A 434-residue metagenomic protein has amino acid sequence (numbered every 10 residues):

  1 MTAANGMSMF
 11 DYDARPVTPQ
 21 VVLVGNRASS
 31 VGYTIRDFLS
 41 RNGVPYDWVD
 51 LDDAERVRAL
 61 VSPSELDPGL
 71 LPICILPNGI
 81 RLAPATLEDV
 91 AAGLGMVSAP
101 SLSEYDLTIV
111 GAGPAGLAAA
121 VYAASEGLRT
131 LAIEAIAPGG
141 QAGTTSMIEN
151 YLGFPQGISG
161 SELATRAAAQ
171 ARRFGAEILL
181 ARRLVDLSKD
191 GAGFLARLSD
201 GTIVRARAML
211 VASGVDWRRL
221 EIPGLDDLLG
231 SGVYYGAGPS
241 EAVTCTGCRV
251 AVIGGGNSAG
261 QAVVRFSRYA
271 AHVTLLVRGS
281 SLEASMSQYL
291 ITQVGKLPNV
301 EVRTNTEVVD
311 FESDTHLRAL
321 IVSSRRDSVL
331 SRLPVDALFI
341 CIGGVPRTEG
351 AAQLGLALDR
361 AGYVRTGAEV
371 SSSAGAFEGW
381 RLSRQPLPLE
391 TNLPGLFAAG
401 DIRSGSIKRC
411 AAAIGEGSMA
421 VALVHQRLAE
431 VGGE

Functional and structural regions predicted by a protein language model:
R27-L71, I80, T86, G143-I203 (+2 more regions): N-terminal Rossmann-like dinucleotide/flavin-binding domain of flavoprotein oxidoreductases that bind FAD/FMN
S30, G113-A115, A137, V215-W217 (+3 more regions): Residue-level detector of alpha-helix initiation sites
L87-Y105, V215-Y269, R365, S371 (+1 more regions): Glycine-rich dinucleotide-binding loop and its adjacent helix/turn
Y105-A132, A259-S267: N-terminal Rossmann-like FAD-binding beta1-loop-alpha1 element of flavoenzymes
T108, A124-T145, H272-A284: Glycine-rich FAD pyrophosphate-binding loop
A164-A206, S213, S267-S383, Q426-E434: A Rossmann-like FAD-binding core segment of flavoenzymes
E221, D227-T244, I342-I407: FAD-site-proximal beta/loop scaffold in flavoenzymes
A411-R427: An active-site-proximal "capping" alpha-helix that borders the catalytic cofactor pocket
